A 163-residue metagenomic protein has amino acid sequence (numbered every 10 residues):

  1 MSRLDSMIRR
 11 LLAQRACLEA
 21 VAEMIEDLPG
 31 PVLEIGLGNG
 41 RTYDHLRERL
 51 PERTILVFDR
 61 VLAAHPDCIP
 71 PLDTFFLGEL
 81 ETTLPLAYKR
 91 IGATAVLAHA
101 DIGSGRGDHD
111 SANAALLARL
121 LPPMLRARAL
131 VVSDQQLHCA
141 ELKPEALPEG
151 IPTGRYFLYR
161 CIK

Functional and structural regions predicted by a protein language model:
M1-G30: Class I SAM-dependent methyltransferase Rossmann-like catalytic core, especially the SAM/SAH-binding loop
E26, L50, I91-G92, M124-L125: A generic alpha-to-beta junction signature in SAM-dependent methyltransferases
L28-G38: Conserved class I S-adenosyl-L-methionine
G40-D44: Glycine-rich SAM-binding Motif I of class I
R53-D59: Conserved SAM-binding motif I beta-strand of class I
V61-G92: S-adenosyl-L-methionine
A93-G103: Short SAM/SAH-binding signature in class I
S104-K163: C-terminal substrate-binding/active-site "lid" region of AdoMet-derived donor-dependent transferases
